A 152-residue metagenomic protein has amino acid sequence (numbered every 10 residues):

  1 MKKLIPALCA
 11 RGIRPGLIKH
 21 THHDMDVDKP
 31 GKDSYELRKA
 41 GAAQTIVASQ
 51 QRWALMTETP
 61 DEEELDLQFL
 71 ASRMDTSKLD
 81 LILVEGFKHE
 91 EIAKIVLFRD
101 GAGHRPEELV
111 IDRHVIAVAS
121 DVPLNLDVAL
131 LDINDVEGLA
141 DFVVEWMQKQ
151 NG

Functional and structural regions predicted by a protein language model:
K2-E62: N-terminal phosphate/diphosphate-binding loop that engages ATP/GTP or pyrophosphate donors across diverse enzyme folds
L8, S72-S77, V144-G152: P-loop NTP-binding site
H23, Q51-R52, F87-H89, D100: Short glycine-rich anion-binding loops that position phosphate/pyrophosphate groups of nucleotides and phosphorylated
D26-D28, E63-Q68, R99-G101: Short gly/ser/thr-rich secondary-structure transition/capping motifs
E58-F87: Phosphate-binding/switch loop-helix module in NTP-utilizing enzymes
I82-V84, I95-R99, H114-D121: Short, hydrophobic beta-strand segments that form beta-sheet elements in well-ordered domains
H89, I111-G152: Conserved NTP phosphate-binding and transfer environment spanning the P-loop NTPase/kinase superfamily
H89-I111: Conserved C-terminal guanine-recognition region of P-loop GTPase G domains, centered on the G4
